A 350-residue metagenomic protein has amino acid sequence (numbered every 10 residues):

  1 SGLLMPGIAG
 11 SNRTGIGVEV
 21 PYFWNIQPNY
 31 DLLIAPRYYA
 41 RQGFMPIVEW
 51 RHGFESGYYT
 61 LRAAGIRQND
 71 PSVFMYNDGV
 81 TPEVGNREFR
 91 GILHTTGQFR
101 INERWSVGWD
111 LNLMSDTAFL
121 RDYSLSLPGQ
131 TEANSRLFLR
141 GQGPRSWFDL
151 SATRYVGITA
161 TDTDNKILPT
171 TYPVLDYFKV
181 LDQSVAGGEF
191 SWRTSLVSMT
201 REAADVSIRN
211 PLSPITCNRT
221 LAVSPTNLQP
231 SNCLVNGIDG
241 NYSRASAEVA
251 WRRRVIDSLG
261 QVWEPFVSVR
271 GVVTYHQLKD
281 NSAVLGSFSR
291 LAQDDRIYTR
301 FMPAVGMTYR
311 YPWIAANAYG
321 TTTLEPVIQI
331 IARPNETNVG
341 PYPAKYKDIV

Functional and structural regions predicted by a protein language model:
S1-V350: Outer-membrane beta-barrel proteins and related beta-barrel translocases across Gram-negative bacteria
